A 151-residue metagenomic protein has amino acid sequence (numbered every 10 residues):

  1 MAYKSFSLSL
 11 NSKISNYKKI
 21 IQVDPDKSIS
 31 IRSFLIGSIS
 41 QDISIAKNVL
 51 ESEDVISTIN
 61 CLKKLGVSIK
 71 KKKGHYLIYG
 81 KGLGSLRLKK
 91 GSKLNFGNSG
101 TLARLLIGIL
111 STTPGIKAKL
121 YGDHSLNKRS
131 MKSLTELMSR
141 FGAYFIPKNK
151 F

Functional and structural regions predicted by a protein language model:
M1-F151: Structural preference for solvent-exposed beta-strand-turn elements and adjacent flexible terminal/loop segments within
